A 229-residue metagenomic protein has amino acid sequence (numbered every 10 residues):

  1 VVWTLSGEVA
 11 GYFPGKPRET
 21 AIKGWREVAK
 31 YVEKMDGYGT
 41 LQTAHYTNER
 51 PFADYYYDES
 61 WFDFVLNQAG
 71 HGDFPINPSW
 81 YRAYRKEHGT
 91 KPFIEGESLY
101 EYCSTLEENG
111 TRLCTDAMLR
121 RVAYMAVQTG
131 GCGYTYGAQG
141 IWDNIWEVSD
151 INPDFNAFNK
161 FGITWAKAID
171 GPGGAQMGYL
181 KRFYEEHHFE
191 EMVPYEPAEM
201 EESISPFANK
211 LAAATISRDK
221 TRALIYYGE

Functional and structural regions predicted by a protein language model:
V1-E95: Active-site neighborhood of glycoside hydrolase catalytic domains
F13-G15, F52-Y55, T105, W146 (+1 more regions): Short, solvent-exposed polar/charged micro-motifs at secondary-structure junctions
P17, A21, D73, T111 (+2 more regions): Residue-level preference for long, well-ordered alpha-helices that form the structural scaffold of enzyme catalytic
R18, R26, R50, R82-R85 (+5 more regions): Arginine residue identity/basic-tract feature
G37-G39, E59-N152: Catalytic-core region of carbohydrate-active enzymes that cleave or remodel glycosidic bonds
Q42, E49, N77, G110 (+3 more regions): Generic preference for well-ordered secondary structure
E101-C103, A117-E229: Aromatic- and carboxylate-lined catalytic core of secreted/periplasmic carbohydrate-active enzymes
